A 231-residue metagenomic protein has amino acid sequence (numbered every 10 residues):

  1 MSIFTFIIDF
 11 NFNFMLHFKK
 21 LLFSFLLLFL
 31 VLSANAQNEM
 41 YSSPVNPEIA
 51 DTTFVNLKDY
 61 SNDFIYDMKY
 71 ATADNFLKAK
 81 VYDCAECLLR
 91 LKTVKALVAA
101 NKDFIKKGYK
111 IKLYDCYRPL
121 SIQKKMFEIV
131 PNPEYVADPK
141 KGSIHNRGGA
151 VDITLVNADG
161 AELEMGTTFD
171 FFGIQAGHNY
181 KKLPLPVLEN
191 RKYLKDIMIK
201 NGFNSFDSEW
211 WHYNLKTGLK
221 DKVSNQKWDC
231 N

Functional and structural regions predicted by a protein language model:
M1-E39: Bacterial Sec-dependent N-terminal signal peptides
A36-Y114, I129, P133-S208, N214-N231: Extracytoplasmic cell-surface/polysaccharide-interacting catalytic and binding patches
P119: Segments that shape or occlude catalytic/ligand-binding pockets
I122: Short, well-ordered surface patches within globular domains
M126: Short active-site loop/helix that positions an aromatic residue
